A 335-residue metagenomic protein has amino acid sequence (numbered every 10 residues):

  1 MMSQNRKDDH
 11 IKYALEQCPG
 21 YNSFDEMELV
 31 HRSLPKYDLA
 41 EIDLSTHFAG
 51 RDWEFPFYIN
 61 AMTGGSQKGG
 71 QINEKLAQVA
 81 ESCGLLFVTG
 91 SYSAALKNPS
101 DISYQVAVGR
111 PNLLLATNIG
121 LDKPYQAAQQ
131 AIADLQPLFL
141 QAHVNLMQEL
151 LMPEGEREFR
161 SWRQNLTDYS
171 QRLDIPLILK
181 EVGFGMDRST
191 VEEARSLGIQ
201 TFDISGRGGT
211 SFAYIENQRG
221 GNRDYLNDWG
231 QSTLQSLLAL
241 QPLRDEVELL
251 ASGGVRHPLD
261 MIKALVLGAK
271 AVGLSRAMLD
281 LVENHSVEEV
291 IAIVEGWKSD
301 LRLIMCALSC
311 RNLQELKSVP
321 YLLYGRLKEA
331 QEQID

Functional and structural regions predicted by a protein language model:
M1-A49, W53, R326-K328, E332-D335: An N-cap/entry alpha-helix motif that binds or orients negatively charged groups
M1-Q17, M278-D335: C-terminal extensions of enzymes
H47-R51, K75-S82, Y104-N112, Q129-Q136 (+1 more regions): Acidic (Asp/Glu)-rich catalytic clusters
F48-A94: Active-site cofactor/substrate anionic-group-binding motifs, chiefly glycine- and Lys/Arg-rich phosphate-binding loops
F57-N60, L85-G90, L113-I119, A142 (+4 more regions): Hydrophobic faces of well-ordered beta-strands that scaffold small-molecule active sites in alpha/beta enzyme cores
I59, A80, L140, F202 (+3 more regions): Conserved, mostly hydrophobic/aromatic
K68-Q71, S93-G109, D122-A127, Q148-Q171 (+4 more regions): Active-site-adjacent beta->alpha loops and helix N-cap segments on the catalytic face of soluble alpha/beta enzymes
T167-N284: Glycine-rich phosphate/ribose-binding loops and adjacent secondary-structure elements that form binding surfaces
